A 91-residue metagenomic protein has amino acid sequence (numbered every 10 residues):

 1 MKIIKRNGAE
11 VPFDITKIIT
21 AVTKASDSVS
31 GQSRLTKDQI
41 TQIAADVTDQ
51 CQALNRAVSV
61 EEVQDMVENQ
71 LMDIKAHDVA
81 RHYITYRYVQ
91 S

Functional and structural regions predicted by a protein language model:
M1-S91: Long, C-terminal-biased catalytic regions of enzyme "large/alpha" subunits
